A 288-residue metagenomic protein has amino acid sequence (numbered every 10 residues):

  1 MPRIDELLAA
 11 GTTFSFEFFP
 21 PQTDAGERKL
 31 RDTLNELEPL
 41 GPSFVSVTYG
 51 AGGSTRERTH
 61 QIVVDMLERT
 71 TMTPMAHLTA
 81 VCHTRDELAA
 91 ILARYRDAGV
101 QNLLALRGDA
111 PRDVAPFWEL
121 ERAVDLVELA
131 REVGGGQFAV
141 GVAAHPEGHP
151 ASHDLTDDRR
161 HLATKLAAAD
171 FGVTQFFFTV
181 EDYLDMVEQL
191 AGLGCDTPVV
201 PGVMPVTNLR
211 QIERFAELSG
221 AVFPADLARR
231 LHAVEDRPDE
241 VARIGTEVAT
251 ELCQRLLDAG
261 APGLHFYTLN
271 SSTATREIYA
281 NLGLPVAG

Functional and structural regions predicted by a protein language model:
M1-D5, A25-R28, G53-D65, T84-I91 (+4 more regions): Active-site-adjacent beta->alpha loops and helix N-cap segments on the catalytic face of soluble alpha/beta enzymes
M1-F16, T23-D24, A225, V286-G288: N-terminal amphipathic alpha-helix/helix-capping segment at the start of soluble metabolic enzymes
R3, W118, R122-H145, A151 (+2 more regions): Active-site pocket-lining/capping segments in soluble small-molecule metabolic enzymes
T13-K29, P74-D86, A139-D157, H232-E247: Active-site mouth loops of central-metabolism enzymes
E17, V45, Y95, K165-A168 (+2 more regions): Conserved, mostly hydrophobic/aromatic
F18-P21, T48-G52, H77-H83, G108-A110 (+5 more regions): Active-site beta-loop-alpha junctions enriched in small/polar residues
D24-L37, T59, R85-A93, H153-T164 (+1 more regions): Short, acidic/polar
D32-T48: Catalytic domains of carbohydrate-active enzymes, especially glycoside hydrolases
